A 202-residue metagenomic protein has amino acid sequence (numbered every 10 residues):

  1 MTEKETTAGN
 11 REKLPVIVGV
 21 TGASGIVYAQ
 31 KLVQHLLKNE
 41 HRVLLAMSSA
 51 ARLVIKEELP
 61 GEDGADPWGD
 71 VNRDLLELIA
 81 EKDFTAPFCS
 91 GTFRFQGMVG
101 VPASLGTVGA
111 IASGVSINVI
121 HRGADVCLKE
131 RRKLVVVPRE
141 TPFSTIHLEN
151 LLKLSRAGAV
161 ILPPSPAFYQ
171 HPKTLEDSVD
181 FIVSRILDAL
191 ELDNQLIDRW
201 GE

Functional and structural regions predicted by a protein language model:
T2-V135, R139-E202: A cross-family phosphate/adenosyl-ligand binding-site feature
